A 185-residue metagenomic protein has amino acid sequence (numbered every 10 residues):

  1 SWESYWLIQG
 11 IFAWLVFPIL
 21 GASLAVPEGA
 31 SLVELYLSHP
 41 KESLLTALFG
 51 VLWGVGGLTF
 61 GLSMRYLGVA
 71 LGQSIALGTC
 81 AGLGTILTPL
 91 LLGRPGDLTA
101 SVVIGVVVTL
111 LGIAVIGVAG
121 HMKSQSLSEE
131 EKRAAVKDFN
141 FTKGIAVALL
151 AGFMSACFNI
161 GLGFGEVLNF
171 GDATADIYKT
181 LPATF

Functional and structural regions predicted by a protein language model:
S1-F185: Polytopic alpha-helical membrane proteins, predominantly small-molecule transporters/carriers
